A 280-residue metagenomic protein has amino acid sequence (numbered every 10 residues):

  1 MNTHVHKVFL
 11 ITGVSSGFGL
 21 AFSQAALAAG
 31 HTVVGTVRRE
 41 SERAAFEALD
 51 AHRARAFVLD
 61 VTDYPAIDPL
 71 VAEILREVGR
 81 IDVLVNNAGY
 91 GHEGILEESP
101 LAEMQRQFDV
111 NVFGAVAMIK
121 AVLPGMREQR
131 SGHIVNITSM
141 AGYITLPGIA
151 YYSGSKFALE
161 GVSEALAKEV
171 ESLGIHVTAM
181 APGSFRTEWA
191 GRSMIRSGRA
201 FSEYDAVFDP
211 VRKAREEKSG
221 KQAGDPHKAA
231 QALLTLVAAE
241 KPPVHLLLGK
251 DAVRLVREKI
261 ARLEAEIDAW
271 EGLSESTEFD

Functional and structural regions predicted by a protein language model:
S15-S16: Conserved glycine-rich cofactor-binding loop
L59-P69, L101: The beta1-alpha1 cofactor-binding region of Rossmann-like NAD(H)/NADP(H)-dependent oxidoreductases
E73-N86, H92: A glycine-rich helix->loop->beta "capping" turn within Rossmann-like NAD(P)(H)-dependent oxidoreductase domains
I95-L96, E103-Q105: Substrate-binding pocket helix/loop in short-chain dehydrogenase/reductase
I119, S155: Active-site helix of classical SDR
S139: Residue(s) in the substrate-gating loop at a strand-loop-helix junction that position the organic substrate next
S172-P243: SDR active-site lid
